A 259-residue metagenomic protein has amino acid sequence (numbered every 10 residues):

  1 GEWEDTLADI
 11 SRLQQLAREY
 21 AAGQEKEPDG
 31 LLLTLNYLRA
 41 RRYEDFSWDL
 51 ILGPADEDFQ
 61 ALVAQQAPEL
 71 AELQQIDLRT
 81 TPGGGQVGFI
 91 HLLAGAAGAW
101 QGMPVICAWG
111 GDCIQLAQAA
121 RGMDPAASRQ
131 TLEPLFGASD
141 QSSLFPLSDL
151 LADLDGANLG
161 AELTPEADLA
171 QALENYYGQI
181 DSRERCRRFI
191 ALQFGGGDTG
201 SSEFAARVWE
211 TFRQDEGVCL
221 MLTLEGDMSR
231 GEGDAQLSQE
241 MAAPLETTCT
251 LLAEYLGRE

Functional and structural regions predicted by a protein language model:
G1-E259: Intrinsically disordered, low-complexity, mixed-charge
